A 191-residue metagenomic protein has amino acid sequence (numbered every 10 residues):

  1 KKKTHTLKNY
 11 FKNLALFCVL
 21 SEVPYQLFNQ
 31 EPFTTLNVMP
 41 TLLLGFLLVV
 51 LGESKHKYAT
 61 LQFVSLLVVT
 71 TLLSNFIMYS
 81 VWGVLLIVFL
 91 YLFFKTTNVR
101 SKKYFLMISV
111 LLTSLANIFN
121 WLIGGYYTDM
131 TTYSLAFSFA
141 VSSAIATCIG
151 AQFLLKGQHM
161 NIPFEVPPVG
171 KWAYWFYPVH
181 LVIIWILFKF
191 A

Functional and structural regions predicted by a protein language model:
K1-A191: Alpha-helical transmembrane segments and their immediate juxtamembrane cytosolic regions
